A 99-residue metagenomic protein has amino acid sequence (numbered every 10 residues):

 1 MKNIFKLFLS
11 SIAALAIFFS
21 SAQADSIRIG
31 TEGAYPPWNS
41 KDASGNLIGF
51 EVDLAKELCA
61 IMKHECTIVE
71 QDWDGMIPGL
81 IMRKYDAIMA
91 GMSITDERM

Functional and structural regions predicted by a protein language model:
M1-L7: Positively charged n-region of N-terminal signal peptides that target proteins for export
F8-F18: Bacterial N-terminal signal peptides
F18-A24: Sec/Tat signal peptide C-region and signal peptidase I cleavage site
S26-G49: Short glycine-rich His-centered loop
N46-E51, I68-D72: Extracytoplasmic/periplasmic, Sec-exported soluble proteins
K56, A60, E65-M99: Acidic, polar ligand-binding/catalytic clefts
